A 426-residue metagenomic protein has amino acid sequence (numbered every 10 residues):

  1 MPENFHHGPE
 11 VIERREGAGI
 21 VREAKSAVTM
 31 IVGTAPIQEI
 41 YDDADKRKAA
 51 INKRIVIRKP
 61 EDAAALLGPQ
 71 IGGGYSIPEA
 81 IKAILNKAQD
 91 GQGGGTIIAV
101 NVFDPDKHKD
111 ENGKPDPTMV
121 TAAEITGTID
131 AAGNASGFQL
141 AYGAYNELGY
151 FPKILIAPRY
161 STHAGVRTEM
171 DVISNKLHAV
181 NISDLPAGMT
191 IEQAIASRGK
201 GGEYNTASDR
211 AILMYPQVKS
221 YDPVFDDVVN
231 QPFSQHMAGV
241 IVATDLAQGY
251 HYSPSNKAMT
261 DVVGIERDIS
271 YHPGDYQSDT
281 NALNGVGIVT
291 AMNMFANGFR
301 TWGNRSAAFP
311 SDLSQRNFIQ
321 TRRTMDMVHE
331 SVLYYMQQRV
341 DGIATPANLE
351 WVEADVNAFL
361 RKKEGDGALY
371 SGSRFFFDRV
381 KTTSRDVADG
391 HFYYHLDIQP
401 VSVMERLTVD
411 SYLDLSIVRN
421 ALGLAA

Functional and structural regions predicted by a protein language model:
P2-E61, G68-I71, K82, N86-Q92 (+4 more regions): A glycine- and small-residue-enriched flexible loop/hinge signal that marks low-structured segments
P78-I81, G95: Membrane helical hairpin/interfacial module
E124-G127: Glycine-rich and polybasic anion-binding loops at the starts of cofactor/ligand-binding domains
E169-D171, V352, R374-F375, T408-Y412: Composition- and surface-driven signal marking solvent-exposed, interaction-prone regions in large proteins
F318-V380: Acidic, low-complexity glycine/serine/threonine-rich segments
K381-A426: C-terminal edge-of-domain segments
